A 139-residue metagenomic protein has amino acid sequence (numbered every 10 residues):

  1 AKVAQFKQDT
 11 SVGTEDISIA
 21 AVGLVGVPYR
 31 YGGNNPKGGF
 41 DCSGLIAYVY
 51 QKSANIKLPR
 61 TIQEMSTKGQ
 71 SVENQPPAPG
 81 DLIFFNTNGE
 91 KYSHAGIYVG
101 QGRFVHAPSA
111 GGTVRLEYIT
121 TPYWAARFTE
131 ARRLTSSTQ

Functional and structural regions predicted by a protein language model:
A1-P28, L134-Q139: Intrinsically disordered, low-complexity, Pro/Ser/Thr/Asn/Gly/Ala-rich spacer/linker segments adjacent to signal
K7-Q8, V27-P79: Catalytic cysteine-centered active-site loop
E15, I19-G23, G44-Y48, K52 (+2 more regions): Solvent-exposed, polar/charged alpha-helical surfaces in well-ordered, non-transmembrane soluble domains, broadly
P36, M65, G111, T135-T138: Residue-level detector of flexible, active-site-proximal loop/helix-junction positions within diverse enzyme catalytic
Y50-N55, S109, W124, S136: A generic structural signal for secondary-structure junctions that act as hinges or helix/strand caps at the edges
I56-T113, Y118: ...with weaker cross-activation on analogous glycine-rich loops/strands in unrelated enzymes
P122-Q139: Glycine- and charge-enriched low-complexity intrinsically disordered segments
